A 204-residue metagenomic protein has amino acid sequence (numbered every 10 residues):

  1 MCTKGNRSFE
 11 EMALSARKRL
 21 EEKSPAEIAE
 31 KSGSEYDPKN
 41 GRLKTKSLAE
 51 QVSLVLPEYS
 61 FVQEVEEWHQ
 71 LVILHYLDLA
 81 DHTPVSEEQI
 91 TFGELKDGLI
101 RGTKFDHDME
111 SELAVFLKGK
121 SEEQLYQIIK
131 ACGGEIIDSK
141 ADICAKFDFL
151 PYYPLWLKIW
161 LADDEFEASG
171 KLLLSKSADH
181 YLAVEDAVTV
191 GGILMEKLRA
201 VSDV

Functional and structural regions predicted by a protein language model:
M1-N40, H69, Y76-G133: Short Lys/Arg-enriched alpha/beta "domain-start" segment
I28-L56, E135-L161: Amphipathic, interaction-prone secondary-structure segments
E50-H75, W160-E185: Intrinsically disordered, low-complexity regulatory segments enriched in Ser/Thr/Pro and charged residues
Q63, S111, V115-K118, I143 (+1 more regions): Short, charged/polar micro-motifs that form catalytic or ligand-binding hotspots
L74-D81, L194, L198: Generic structural signal for hydrophobic core residues of well-folded globular domains
K120-H180: Conserved binding-pocket/active-site segment within a compact domain
S175-V204: A recognition module on extended beta-rich or small alphabeta surfaces enriched in W/G with H and D/E
